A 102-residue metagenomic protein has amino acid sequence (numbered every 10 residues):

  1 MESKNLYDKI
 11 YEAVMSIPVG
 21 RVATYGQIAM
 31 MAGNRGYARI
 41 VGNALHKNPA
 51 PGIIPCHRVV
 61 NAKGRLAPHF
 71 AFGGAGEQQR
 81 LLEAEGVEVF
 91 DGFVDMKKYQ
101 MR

Functional and structural regions predicted by a protein language model:
M1-R102: Nucleic acid-binding interface residues in structured DNA/RNA-binding domains, emphasizing the DNA-engaging scaffolds
